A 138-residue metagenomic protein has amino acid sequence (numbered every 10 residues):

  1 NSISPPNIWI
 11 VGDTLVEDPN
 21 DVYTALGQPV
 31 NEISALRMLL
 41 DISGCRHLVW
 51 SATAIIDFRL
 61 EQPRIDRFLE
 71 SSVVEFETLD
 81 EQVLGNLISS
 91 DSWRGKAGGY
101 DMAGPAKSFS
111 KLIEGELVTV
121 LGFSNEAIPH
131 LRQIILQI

Functional and structural regions predicted by a protein language model:
N1-I138: Anionic-ligand binding patches
